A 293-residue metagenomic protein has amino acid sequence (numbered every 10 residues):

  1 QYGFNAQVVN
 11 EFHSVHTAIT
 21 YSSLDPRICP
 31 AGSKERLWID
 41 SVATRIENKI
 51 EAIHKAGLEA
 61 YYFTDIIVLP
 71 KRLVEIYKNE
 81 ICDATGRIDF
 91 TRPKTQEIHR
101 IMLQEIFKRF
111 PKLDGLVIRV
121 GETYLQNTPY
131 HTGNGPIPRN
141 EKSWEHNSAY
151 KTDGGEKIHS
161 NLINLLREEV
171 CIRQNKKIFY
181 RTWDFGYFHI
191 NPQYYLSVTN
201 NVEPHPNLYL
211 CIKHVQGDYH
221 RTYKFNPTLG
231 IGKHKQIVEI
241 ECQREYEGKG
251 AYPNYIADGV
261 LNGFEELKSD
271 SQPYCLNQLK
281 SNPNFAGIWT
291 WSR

Functional and structural regions predicted by a protein language model:
Q1-T222, E247-Y252, T290-R293: Aromatic-lined carbohydrate-binding surfaces of glycoside hydrolases
I212-D218, T228-R293: Structured mid-domain segments that build the active-site/substrate or prosthetic-cofactor binding neighborhood
